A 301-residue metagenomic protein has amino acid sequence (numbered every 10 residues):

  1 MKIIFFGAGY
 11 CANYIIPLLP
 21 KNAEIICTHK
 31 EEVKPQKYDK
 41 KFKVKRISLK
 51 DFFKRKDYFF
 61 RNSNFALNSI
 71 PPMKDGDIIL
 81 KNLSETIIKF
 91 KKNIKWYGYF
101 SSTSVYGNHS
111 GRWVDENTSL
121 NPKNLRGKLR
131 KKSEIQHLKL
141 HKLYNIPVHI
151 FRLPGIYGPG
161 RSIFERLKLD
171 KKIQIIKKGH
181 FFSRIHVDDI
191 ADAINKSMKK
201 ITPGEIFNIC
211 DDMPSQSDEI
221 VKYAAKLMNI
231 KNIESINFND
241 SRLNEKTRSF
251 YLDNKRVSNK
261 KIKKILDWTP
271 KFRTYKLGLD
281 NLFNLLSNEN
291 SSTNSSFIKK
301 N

Functional and structural regions predicted by a protein language model:
R61-Y99: NAD(P)-cofactor binding segment of oxidoreductase domains
S84-L125: Conserved Rossmann-fold NAD(P)-dependent oxidoreductase catalytic core, especially the SDR/UDP-sugar
S110-I150: Catalytic helix-loop patch of NAD(P)-dependent Rossmann-fold dehydrogenases
K131, Y144-I146, I156-L169, K196-F207 (+1 more regions): Glycine/proline-rich active-site loop of Rossmann-fold NAD(P)-dependent oxidoreductases
R166-I185, D189, A193: A conserved pocket-lining segment of Rossmann-fold NAD(P)-dependent short-chain dehydrogenase/reductase
K200-T247, N294, K299: Mid/C-terminal beta-alpha module of Rossmann-like enzyme folds, strongest in SDR-family dehydrogenases/epimerases
K222, S241-T269: Conserved C-terminal active-site "lid" loop/helix of NAD(P)H-dependent oxidoreductases that clamps the redox cofactor
R273-N301: Amphipathic terminal alpha-helices
